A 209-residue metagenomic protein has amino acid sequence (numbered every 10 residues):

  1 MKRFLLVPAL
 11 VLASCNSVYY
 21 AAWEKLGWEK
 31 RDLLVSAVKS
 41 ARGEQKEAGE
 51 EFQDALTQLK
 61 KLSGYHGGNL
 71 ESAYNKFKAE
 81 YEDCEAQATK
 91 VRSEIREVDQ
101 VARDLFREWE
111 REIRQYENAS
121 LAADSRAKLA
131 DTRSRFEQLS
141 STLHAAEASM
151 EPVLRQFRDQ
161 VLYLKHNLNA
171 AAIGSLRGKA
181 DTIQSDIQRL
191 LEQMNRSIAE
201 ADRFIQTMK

Functional and structural regions predicted by a protein language model:
M1-F4: Positively charged n-region of N-terminal signal peptides that target proteins for export
L12-S14: C-terminal motif of bacterial Sec signal peptides marking the signal peptidase cleavage site
S17-C84: Immediate post-signal-peptide N-terminus of mature secreted/exported proteins
Y19, H144, A148-K209: Long amphipathic all-alpha helical oligomerization modules
A22, E29, S36, Y65 (+10 more regions): Primarily heptad-repeat coiled-coil rod domains in cytosolic scaffolding/tethering proteins
A41-F52, Y81-C84, A88-A102, L143-M150 (+4 more regions): Long amphipathic alpha-helices with heptad-repeat character, especially coiled-coil-forming segments used
G49, K60-R126: Long amphipathic alpha-helical segments with strong coiled-coil/leucine-zipper propensity
E94-G174: Extended amphipathic alpha-helical interaction segments
